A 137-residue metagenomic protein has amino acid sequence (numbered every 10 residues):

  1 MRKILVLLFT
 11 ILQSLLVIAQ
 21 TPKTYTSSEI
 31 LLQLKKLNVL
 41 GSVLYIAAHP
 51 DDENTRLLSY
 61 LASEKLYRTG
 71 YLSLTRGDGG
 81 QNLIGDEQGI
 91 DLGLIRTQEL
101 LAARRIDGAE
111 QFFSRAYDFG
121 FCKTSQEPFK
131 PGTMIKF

Functional and structural regions predicted by a protein language model:
M1-I4: Positively charged n-region of N-terminal signal peptides that target proteins for export
V6-L7, V17: Cleavable N-terminal signal peptides
T10-I11: Short, linear, compositionally biased motifs with a strong N-terminal bias
Q20-F137: Active-site beta-strand->loop->alpha-helix modules in alpha/beta enzyme cores, enriched in Gly/His/Asp(Glu)
